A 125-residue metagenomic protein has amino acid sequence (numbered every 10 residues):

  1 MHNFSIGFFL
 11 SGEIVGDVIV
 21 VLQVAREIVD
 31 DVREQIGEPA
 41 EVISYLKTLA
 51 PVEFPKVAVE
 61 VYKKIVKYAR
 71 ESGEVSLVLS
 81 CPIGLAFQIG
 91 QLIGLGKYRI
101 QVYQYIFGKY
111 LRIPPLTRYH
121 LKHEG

Functional and structural regions predicted by a protein language model:
M1-V78, G84-G125: Long, low-complexity, Lys/Arg-enriched
